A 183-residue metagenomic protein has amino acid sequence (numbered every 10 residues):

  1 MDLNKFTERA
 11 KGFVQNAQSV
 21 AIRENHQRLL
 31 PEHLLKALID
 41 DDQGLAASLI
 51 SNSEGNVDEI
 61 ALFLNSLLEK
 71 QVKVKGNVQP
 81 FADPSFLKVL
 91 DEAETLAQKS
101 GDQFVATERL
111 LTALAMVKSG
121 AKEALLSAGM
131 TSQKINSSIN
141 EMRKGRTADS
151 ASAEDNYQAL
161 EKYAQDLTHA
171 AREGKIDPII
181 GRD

Functional and structural regions predicted by a protein language model:
M1-D183: Histone-fold recognition with a strong bias for associated Lys/Arg-rich disordered tails
